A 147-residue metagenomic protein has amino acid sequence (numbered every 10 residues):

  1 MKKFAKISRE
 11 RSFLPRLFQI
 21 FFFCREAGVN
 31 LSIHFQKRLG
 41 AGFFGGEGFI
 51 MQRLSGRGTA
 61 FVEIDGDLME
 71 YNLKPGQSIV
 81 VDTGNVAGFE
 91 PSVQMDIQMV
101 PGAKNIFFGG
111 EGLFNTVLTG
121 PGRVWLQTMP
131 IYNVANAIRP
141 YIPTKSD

Functional and structural regions predicted by a protein language model:
M1-D147: Composition-driven recognition of glycine/serine/threonine/acidic- and proline-rich low-complexity segments and repeats
